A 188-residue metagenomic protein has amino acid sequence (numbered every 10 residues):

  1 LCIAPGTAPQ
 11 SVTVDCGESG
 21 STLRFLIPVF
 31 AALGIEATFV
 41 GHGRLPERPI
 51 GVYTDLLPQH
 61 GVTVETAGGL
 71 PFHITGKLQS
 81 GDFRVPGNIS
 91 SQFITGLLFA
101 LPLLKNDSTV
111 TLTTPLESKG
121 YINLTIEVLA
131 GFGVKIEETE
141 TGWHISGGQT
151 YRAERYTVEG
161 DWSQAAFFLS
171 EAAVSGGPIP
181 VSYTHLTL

Functional and structural regions predicted by a protein language model:
L1-L186: Structural preference for solvent-exposed beta-strand-turn elements and adjacent flexible terminal/loop segments within
